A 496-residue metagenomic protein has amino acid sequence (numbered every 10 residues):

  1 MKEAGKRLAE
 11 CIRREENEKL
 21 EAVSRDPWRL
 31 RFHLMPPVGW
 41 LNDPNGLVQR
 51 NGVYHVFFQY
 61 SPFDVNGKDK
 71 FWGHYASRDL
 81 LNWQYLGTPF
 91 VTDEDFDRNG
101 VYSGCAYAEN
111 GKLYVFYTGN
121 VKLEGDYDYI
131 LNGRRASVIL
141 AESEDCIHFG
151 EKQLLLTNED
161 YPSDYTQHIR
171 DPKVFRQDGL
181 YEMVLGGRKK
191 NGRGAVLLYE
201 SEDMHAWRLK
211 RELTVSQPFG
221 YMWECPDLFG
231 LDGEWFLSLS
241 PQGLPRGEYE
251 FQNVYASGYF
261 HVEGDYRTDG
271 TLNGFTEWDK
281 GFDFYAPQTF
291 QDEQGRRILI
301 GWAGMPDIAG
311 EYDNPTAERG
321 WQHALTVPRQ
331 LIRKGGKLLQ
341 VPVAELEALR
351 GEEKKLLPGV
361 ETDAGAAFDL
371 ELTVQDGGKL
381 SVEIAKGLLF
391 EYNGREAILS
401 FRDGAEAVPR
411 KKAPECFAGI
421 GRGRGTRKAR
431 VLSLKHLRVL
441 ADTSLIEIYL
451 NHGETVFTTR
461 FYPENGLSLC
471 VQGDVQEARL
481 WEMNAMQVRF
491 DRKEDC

Functional and structural regions predicted by a protein language model:
M1-G220, G230-K280, A303-K354, A385 (+3 more regions): Beta-rich carbohydrate-recognition and catalytic domains
R14-L20, Y255-C496: Beta-rich accessory regions
Y221-P226, Y285-P287: Repeated scaffold domains used in trafficking and secretory/extracellular systems, primarily beta-propellers
